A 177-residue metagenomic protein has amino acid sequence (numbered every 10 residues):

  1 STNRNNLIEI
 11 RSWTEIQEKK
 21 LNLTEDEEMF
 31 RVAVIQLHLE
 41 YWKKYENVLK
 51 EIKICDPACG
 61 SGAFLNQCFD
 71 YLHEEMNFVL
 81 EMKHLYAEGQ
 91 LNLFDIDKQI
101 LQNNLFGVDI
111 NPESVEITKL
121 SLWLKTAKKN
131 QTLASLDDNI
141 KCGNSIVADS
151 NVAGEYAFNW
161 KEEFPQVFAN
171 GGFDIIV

Functional and structural regions predicted by a protein language model:
S1-V177: SAM-dependent methyltransferase catalytic region
